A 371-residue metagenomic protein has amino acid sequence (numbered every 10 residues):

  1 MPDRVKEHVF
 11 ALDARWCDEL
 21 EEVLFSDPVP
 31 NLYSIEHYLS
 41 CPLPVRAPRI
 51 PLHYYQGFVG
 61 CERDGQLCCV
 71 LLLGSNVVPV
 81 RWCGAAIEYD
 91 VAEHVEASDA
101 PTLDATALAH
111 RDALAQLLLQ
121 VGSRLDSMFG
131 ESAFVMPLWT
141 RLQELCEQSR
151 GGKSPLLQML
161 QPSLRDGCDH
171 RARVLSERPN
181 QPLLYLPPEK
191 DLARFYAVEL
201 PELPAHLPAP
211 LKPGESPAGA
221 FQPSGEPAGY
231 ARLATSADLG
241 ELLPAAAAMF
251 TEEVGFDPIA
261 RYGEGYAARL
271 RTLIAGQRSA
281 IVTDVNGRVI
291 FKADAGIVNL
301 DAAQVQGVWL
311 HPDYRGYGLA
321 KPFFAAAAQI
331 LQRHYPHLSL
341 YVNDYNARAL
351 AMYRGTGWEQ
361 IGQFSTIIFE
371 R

Functional and structural regions predicted by a protein language model:
M1-E36, E202-I259: Short amphipathic alpha-helix that is part of the acyltransferase structural core
P2-A11, E22, P28, E36-S127 (+1 more regions): Conserved donor-binding loop and adjoining core beta-sheet/short helix segment in diverse acyl/aminoacyl transferases
L73-V78, V254-G255, E264-Q306: Acetyl-CoA-dependent GNAT
G74-E226, I367: Acyl-donor-binding surface of acyltransferase catalytic domains
L103-L117, G307-L310, G316-Q332, L350-G355: Conserved acetyl-CoA-binding loop-helix of GNAT-fold acetyltransferases
F129-V135, P312, L340-A351, T366-R371: Conserved beta-strand-loop-alpha-helix junction that forms the acyl-donor binding cleft
Q143-S149, D166, A328, R354-Q363: Conserved acetyl-CoA-binding loop of GNAT-fold acetyltransferases
I281-D284, G296, Y317-I330, Y341-N343 (+1 more regions): Recognition helices and adjacent regulatory flanks at domain boundaries
